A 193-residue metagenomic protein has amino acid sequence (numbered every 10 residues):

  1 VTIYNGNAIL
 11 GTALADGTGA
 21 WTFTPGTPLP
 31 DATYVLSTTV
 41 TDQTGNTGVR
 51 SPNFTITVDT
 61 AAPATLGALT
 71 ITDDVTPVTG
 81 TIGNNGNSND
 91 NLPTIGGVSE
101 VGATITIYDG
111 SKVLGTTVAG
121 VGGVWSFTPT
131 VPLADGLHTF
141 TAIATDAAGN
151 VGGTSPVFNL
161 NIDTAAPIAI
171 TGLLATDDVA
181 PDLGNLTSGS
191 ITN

Functional and structural regions predicted by a protein language model:
V1, V98-T104: Short proline/glycine-enriched turn/loop motifs at strand-loop junctions of beta-rich domains
I3-N5, I107-D109: Conserved aromatic beta-strand anchor motif in extracellular beta-sandwich/beta-rich domains
G19-F23, G123-P129: Short strand-edge motifs at loop-to-beta-strand transitions and within beta-strands of extracellular beta-rich domains
G26-T33, P129-L137: Surface-exposed, short loops/turns at beta-strand junctions within beta-sandwich domains
G48, P52-G80, G152, P156-D178: Flexible, low-complexity linkers/stalks enriched in Thr/Pro that connect modular domains
N91-I95, T192-N193: Structural beta-strand segments of beta-rich domains
